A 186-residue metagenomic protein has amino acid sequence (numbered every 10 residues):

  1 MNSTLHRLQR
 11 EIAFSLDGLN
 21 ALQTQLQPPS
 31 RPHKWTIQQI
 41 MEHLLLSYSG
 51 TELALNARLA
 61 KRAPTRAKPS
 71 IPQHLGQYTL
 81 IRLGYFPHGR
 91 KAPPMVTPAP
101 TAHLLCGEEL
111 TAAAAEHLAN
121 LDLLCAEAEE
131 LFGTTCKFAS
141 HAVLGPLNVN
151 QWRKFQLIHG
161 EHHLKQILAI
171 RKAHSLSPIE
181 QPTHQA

Functional and structural regions predicted by a protein language model:
M1-A186: Aromatic-glycine hotspot motif
